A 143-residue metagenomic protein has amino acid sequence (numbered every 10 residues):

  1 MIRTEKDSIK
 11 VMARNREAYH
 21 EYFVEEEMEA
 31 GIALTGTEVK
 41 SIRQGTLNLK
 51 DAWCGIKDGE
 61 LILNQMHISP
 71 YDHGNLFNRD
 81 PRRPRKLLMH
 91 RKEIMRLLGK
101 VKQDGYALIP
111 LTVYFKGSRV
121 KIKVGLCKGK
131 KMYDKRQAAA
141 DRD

Functional and structural regions predicted by a protein language model:
M1-K6: N-terminal organelle transit peptides
K10-Y106: Ribosome large-subunit tunnel/peptidyl-transferase-proximal elements
L88-K131: Beta-rich strand-turn-strand
K130-D143: Enriched for short, Lys/Arg-rich terminal
